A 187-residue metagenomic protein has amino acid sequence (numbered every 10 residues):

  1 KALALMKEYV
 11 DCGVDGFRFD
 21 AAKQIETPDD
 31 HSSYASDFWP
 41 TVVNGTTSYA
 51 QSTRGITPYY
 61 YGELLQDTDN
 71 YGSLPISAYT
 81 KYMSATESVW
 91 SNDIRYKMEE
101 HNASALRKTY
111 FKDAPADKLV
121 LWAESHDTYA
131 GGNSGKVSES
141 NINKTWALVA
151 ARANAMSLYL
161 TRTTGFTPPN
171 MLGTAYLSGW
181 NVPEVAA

Functional and structural regions predicted by a protein language model:
K1: Active-site mouth loops of central-metabolism enzymes
A4-A187: Active-site-proximal helices and loops of the catalytic beta/alpha 8
